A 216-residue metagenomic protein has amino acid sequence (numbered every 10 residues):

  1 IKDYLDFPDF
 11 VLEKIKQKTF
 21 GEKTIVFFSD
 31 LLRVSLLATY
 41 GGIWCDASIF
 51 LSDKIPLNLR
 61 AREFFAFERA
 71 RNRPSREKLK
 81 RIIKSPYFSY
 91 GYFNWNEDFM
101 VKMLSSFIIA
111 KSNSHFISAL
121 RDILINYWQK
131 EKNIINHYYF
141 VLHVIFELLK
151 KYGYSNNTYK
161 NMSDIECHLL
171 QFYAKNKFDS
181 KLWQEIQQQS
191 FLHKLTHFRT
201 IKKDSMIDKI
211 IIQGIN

Functional and structural regions predicted by a protein language model:
I1-S29, A47-N216: Glycosyltransferase-associated regions of secretory-pathway enzymes, highlighting luminal stem/catalytic domains
D30-G42: Small-residue hinge/turn detector
